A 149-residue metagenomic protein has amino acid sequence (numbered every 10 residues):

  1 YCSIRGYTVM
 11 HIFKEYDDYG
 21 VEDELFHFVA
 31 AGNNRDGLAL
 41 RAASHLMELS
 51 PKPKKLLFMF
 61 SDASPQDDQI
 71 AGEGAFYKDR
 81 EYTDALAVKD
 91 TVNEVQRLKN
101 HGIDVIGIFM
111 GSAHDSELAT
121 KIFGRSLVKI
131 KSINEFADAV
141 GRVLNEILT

Functional and structural regions predicted by a protein language model:
Y1-T149: Acidic, glycine-rich A-domain
